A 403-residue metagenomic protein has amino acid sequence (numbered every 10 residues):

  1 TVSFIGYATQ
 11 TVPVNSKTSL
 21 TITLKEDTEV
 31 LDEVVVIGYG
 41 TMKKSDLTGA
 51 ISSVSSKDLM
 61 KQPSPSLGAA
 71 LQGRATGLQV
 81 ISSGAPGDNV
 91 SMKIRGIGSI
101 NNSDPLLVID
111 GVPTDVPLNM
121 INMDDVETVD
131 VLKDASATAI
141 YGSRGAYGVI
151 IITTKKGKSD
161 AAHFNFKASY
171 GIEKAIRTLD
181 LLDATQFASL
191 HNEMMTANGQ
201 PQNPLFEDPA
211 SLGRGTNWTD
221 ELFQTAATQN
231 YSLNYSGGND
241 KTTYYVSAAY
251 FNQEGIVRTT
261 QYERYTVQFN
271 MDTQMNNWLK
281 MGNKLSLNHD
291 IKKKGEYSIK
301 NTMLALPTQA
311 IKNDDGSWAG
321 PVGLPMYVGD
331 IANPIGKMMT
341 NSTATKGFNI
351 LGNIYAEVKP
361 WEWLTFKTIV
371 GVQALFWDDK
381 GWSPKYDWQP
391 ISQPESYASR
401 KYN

Functional and structural regions predicted by a protein language model:
T1-F269, T273-N288, L351-G352, P360: Short, small/polar-rich motifs associated with maturation and membrane association, primarily at protein termini
K57, K61, T343, S399-Y402: Hydrophobic alpha-helical scaffolding
L67, I81, R95, D104 (+4 more regions): Localized chelating/binding microdomains that coordinate divalent metal ions or stabilize phosphate-bearing
L71, T76, L306-T308, G316 (+1 more regions): Proline-centered flexible-loop/turn and helix-kink motifs
L132-D134, R214-T219, F251-E254, A332-N341 (+1 more regions): Extracytoplasmic loops and strand-loop junctions of Gram-negative outer membrane beta-barrel proteins
K174, T178-P201, N288-M326: A surface-exposed, glycine/aromatic-enriched loop/edge motif typical of exported proteins
G255-Q268, D272-Q274, G282-N301, F348-N349 (+1 more regions): Small-side-chain secondary-structure face that scaffolds active or pore-lining regions
